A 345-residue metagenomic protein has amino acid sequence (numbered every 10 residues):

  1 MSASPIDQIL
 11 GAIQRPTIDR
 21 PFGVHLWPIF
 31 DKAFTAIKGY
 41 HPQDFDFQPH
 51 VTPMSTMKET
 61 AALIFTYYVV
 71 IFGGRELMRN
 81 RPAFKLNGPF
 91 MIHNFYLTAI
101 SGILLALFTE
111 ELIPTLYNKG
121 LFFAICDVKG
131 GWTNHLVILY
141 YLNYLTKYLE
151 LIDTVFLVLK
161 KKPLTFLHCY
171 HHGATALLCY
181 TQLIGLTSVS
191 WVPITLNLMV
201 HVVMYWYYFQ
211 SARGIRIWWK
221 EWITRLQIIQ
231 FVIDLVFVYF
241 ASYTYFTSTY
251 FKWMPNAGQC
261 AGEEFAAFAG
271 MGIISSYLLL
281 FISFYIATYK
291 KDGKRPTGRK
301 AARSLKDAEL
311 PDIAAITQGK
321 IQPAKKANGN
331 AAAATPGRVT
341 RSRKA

Functional and structural regions predicted by a protein language model:
M1-P193, S211, I215-I229, I233-R338 (+1 more regions): Membrane-helix and juxtamembrane interface regions of eukaryotic multi-pass membrane proteins
T195-Y205: Generic alpha-helical transmembrane segments
Y208: Surface-exposed charge patches
